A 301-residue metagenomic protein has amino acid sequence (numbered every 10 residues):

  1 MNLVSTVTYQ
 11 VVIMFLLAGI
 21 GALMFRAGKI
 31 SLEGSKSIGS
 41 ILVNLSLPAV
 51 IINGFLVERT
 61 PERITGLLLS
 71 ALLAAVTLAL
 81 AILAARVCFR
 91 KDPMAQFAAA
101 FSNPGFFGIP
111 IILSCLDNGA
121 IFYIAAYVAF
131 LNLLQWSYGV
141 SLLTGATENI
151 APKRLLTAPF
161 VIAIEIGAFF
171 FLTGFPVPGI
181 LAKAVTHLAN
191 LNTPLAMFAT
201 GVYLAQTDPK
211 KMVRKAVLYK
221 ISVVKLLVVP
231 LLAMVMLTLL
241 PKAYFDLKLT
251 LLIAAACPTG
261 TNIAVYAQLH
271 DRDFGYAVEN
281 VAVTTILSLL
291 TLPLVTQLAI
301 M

Functional and structural regions predicted by a protein language model:
M1-M301: Alpha-helical transmembrane segments of multi-pass small-molecule/ion transporters
